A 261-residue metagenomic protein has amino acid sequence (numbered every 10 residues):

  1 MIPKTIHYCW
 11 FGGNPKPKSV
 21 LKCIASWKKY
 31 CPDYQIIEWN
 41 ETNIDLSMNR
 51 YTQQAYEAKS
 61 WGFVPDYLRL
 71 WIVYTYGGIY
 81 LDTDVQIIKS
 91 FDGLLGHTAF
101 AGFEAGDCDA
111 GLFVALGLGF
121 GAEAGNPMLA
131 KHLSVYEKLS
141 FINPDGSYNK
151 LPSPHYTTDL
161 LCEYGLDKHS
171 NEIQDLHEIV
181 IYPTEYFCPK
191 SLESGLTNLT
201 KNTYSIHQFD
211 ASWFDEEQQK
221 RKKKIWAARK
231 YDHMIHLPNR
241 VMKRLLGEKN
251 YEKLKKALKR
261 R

Functional and structural regions predicted by a protein language model:
M1-P65, T83-R261: Glycosyltransferase-associated regions of secretory-pathway enzymes, highlighting luminal stem/catalytic domains
D66-G78: Small-residue hinge/turn detector
